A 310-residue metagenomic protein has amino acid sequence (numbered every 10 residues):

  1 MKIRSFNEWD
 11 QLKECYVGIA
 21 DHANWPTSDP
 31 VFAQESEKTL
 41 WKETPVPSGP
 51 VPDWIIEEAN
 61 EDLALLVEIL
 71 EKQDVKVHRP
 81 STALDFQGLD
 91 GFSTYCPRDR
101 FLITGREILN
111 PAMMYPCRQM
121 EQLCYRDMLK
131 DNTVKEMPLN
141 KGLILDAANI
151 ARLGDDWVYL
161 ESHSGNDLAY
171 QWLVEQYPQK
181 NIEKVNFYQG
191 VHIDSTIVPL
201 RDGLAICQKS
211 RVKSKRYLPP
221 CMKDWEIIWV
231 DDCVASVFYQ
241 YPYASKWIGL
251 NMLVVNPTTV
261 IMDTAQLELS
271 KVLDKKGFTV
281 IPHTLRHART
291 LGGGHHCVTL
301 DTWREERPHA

Functional and structural regions predicted by a protein language model:
M1-A310: The feature marks the mature, well-folded catalytic cores of soluble enzymes
